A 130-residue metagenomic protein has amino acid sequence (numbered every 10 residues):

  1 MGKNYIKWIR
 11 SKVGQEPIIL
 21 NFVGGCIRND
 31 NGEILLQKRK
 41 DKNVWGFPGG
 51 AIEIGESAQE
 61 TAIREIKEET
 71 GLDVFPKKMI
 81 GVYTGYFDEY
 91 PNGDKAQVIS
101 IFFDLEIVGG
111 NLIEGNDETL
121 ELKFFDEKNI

Functional and structural regions predicted by a protein language model:
M1-G24: Acidic, metal-coordinating catalytic segment for phosphate/diphosphate chemistry, firing primarily on the Nudix
Y5, D41-N43, P48, V108 (+1 more regions): Glycine-rich, flexible loop/turn motifs
L20, N29, K40-K42, F47 (+2 more regions): Short connector loops at helix/strand junctions that flank enzyme active sites, especially segments positioning acidic
I27-D30, L105-I107: Active-site beta-strand termini and strand-to-loop segments that position acidic
N29-E69: Conserved Nudix-box catalytic region and its N-terminal flanking loop in Nudix hydrolases and closely related
I52-F75, G85-I130: Unchanged
I80-G81: Local beta-strand/beta-hairpin segments that build beta-sheet-rich folds
